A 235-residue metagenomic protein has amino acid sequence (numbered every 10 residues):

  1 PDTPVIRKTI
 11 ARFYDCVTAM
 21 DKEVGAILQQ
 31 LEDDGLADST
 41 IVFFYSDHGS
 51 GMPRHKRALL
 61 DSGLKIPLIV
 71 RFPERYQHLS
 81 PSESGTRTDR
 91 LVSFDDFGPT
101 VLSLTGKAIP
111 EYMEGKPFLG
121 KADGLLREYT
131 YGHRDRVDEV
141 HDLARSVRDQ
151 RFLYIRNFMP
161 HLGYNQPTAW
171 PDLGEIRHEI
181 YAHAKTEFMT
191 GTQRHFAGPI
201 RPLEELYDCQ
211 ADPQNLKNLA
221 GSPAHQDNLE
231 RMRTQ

Functional and structural regions predicted by a protein language model:
P1, Y45-G49, D212: A hydrophobic, helix-centered structural microdomain
D2-T40, R75-Y76, L104: A long, amphipathic alpha-helix that forms part of the scaffold/cap immediately adjacent to metal-dependent active
V5-T9, S50-M52, R75-T86, E128 (+2 more regions): Flexible glycine/proline-enriched surface loops and loop-helix/loop-strand junctions
Q30-D89, S93, E114: Histidine-centered active-site microenvironments of extracellular/periplasmic hydrolases and transferases
D38-T40, G85-D149, K217-N218, H225-T234: Polar, surface-exposed loop/tail segments that function as active-site lids or cofactor/substrate-recognition elements
I41-Y45, L68-V70, T130-G132, L153-R156 (+1 more regions): Structural recognition of the beta-strand scaffold that forms the well-ordered cores of secreted hydrolase catalytic
D61, V137-G221, N228: C-terminal, low-complexity/hydrophilic appendages and adjacent surface loops of extracellular/periplasmic anionic
